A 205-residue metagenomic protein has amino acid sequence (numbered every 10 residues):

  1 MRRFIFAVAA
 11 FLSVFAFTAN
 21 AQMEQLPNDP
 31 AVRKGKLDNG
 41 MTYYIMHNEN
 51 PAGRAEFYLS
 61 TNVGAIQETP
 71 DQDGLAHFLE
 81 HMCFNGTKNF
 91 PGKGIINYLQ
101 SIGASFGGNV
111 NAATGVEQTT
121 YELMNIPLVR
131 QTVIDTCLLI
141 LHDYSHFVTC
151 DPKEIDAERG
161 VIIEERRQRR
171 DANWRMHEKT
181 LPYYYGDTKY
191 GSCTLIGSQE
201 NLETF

Functional and structural regions predicted by a protein language model:
M1-Q22: Bacterial Sec-dependent N-terminal signal peptides
R3, N173-K189: Short, compositionally biased "basic patch" segments
F11, Q25, E49, N111-A113: Generic marker of residues within folded, mature protein domains
M23-L59: Mature N-terminal segment immediately following signal peptide/propeptide cleavage in secreted/periplasmic
P27, T204-F205: Short secondary-structure boundary/capping elements
E49-A52, N62, Y185-K189: Short connector loops/turns at beta-strand edges and beta->alpha or beta->beta junctions
T61-M176, S192-T194, Q199, T204: Active-site-adjacent, His/Asp/Glu-enriched structural segments that form or flank metal-binding and acid/base networks
